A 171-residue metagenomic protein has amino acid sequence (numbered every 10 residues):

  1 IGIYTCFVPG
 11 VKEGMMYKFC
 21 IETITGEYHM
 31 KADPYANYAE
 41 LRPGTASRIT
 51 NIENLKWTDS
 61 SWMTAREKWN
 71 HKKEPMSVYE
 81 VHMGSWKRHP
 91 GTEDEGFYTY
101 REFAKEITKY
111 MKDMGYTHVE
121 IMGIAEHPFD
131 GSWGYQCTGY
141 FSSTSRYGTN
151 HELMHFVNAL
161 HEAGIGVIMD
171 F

Functional and structural regions predicted by a protein language model:
I1-T5, I107, M111: Extended, compositionally biased low-complexity polar/Lys-Gly-rich tracts and adjacent boundary/linker regions are
I3, F7-E80, S85-E93, E102: The feature marks proteins involved in alpha-glucan
S77-V81, V119-I121, V167-M169: Hydrophobic faces of well-ordered beta-strands that scaffold small-molecule active sites in alpha/beta enzyme cores
R88-G91, E95-Y98, K109-H155, I165: Aromatic-lined carbohydrate-binding/catalytic grooves of carbohydrate-active enzymes
T99-K105: Glycine-rich anion/phosphate-binding loops
F156-L160: Hydrophobic positions in alpha-helices of CheY-like receiver
H161-F171: Extended hydrophobic secondary-structure segments
